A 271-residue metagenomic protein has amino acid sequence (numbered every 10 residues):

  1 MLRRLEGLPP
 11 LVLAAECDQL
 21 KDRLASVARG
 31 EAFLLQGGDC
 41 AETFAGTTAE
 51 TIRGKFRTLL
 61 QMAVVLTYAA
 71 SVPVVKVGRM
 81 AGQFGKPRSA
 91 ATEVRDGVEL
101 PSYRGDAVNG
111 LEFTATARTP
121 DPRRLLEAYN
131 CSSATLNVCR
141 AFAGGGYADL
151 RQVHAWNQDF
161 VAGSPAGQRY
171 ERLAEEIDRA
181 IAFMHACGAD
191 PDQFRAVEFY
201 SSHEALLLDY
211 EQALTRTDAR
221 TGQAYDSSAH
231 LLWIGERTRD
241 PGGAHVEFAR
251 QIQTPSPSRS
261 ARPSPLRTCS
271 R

Functional and structural regions predicted by a protein language model:
M1-F33: N-terminal basic/disordered segments at the start of proteins
P9-A14, G38, T48, P265: Alpha-helix initiation/capping motif
E31, A41, T47-R271: Active-site-facing alpha/beta catalytic cores
Q36-E42: Terminal helix-to-tail segments of small alpha-helical proteins
